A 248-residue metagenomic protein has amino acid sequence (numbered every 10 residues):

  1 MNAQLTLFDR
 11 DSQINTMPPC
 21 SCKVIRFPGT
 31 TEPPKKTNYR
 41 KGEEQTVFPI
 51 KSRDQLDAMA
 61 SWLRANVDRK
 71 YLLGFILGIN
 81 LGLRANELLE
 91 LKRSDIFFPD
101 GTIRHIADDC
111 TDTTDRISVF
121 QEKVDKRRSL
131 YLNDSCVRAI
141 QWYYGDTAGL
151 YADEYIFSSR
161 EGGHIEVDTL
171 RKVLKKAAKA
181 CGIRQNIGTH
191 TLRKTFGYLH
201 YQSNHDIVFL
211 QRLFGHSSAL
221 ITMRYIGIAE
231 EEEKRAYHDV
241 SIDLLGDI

Functional and structural regions predicted by a protein language model:
N2-I50, I242-I248: C-terminal secondary-structure termini that scaffold catalytic or DNA-interacting sites
T30-D57, K123-N133, L150-D153: DNA breakage-rejoining catalytic core of tyrosine-based enzymes
R53-A85: Basic, Lys/Arg- and aromatic-enriched nucleic-acid-binding interface segment
M59-N66, K172-V208: Short, basic (Lys/Arg/His-rich) helix/loop patches that form interaction surfaces in the mid-to-C-terminal regions
E90-R127, D134-C136: Conserved tyrosine-mediated DNA breakage-rejoining catalytic core shared by Y-recombinases
I96-D100, D206-I226, E231: Short, polar N-cap/turn motifs at the start of nucleic acid-interacting alpha helices
H105-T113, L220-D239: Catalytic-site neighborhood detector that most strongly recognizes the C-terminal catalytic loop/helix of tyrosine
D115-Q141, D153-K175: C-terminal catalytic core of Y-nucleophile DNA break-rejoin enzymes
